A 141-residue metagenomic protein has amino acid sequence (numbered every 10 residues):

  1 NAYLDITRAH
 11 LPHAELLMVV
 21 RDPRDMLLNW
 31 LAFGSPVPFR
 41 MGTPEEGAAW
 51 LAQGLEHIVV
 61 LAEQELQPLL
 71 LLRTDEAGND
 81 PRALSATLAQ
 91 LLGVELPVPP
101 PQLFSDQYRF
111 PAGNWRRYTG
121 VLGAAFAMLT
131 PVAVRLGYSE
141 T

Functional and structural regions predicted by a protein language model:
A2-I6: Long, K/E/R/D-enriched contiguous segments that form extended
T7-A32: Conserved phosphate-donor/acceptor-positioning beta-strand/loop module used by diverse small-molecule
H10, L31-T43, A48-L71, R82-T141: PAPS-dependent sulfotransferases, especially Golgi type II membrane carbohydrate sulfotransferases
E15, D80-A83: Amphipathic alpha-helical recognition patches that constitute DNA-binding helices
E15-V20, L71-D75, A89: Short beta-strand segments
D25, E76-D80: Acidic, metal-coordinating catalytic cores used for nucleic-acid/nucleotide bond scission and strand-transfer chemistry
